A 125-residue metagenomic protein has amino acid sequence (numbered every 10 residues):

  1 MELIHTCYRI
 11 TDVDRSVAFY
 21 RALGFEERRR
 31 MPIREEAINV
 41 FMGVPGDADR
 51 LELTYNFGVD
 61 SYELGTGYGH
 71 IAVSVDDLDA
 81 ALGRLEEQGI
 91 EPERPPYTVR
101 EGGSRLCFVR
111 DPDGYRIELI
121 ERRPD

Functional and structural regions predicted by a protein language model:
M1-V17, Y68-V73, I120-D125: N-terminal beta-strand motif that seeds the catalytic metal site of vicinal oxygen chelate
E2, C7-D49: Core segments of cupin and vicinal oxygen chelate
F19, D79-R84: Short amphipathic alpha-helices within nucleic acid-binding modules
R29-P32, F41, V73, L82-D125: Vicinal oxygen chelate
E36-I38, G67, G103: Exposed loop/turn and edge beta-strand positions of beta-sandwich/beta-sheet ligand-binding modules
P45-D49, V59-D60, L78-A80: Short, charged/polar surface micro-motifs in flexible loops or helix N-caps
